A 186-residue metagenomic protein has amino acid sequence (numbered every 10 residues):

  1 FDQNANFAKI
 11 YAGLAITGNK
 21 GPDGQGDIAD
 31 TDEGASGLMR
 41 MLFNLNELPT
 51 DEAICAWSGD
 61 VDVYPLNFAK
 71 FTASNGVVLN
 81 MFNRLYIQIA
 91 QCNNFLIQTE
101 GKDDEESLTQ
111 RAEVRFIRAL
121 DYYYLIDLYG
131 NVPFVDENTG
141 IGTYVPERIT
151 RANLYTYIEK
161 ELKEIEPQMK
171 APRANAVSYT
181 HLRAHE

Functional and structural regions predicted by a protein language model:
F1-E113, I117-T156, K163, P167 (+1 more regions): Short acidic-aromatic linear motifs embedded in glycine-rich loops, typified by GG[WY][YF]DAGD(H) and related
T180-H185: Conserved small/polar residues in nucleotide/adenosyl-binding loops
